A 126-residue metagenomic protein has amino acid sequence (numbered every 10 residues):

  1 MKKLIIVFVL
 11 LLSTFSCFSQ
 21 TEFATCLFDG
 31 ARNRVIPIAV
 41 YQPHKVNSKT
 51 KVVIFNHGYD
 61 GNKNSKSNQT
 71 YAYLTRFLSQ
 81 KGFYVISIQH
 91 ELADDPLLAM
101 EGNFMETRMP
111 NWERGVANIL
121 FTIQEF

Functional and structural regions predicted by a protein language model:
M1-L4: Positively charged n-region of N-terminal signal peptides that target proteins for export
T14-S16: N-terminal signal peptide c-region/cleavage motif recognized by signal peptidases
F18-S48: N-terminal cap/lid segment of alpha/beta-hydrolase-fold proteins
K49-G58: Short beta-strand element of the alpha/beta-hydrolase
Y59, Y84, Q89-A93: Short beta-to-alpha linker loops that shape the active-site pocket of alpha/beta-hydrolase fold enzymes
S65-S87: Short amphipathic alpha-helix adjacent to the substrate-entry channel of hydrolases
L92-N103: Glycine-rich "HGGG/HGxG" loop immediately N-terminal to the catalytic nucleophile of the alpha/beta-hydrolase
M105-F126: Alpha/beta-hydrolase active-site loop
